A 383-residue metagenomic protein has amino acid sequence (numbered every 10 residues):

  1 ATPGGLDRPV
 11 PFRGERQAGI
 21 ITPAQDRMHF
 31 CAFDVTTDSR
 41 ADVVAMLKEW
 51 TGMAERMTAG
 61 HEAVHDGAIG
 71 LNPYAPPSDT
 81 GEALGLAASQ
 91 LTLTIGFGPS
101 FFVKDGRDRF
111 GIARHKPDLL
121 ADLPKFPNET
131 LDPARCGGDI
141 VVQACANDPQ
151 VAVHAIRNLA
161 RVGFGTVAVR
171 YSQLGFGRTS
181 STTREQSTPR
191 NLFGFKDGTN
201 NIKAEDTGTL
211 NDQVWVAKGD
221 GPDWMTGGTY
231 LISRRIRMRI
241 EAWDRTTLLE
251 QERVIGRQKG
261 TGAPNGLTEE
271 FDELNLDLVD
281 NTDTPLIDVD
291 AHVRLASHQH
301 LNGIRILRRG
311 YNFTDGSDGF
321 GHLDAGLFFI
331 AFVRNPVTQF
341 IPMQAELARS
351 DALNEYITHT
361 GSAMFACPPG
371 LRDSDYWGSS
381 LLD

Functional and structural regions predicted by a protein language model:
T2-D383: Long, histidine/aromatic-enriched segments associated with O2/redox biology
